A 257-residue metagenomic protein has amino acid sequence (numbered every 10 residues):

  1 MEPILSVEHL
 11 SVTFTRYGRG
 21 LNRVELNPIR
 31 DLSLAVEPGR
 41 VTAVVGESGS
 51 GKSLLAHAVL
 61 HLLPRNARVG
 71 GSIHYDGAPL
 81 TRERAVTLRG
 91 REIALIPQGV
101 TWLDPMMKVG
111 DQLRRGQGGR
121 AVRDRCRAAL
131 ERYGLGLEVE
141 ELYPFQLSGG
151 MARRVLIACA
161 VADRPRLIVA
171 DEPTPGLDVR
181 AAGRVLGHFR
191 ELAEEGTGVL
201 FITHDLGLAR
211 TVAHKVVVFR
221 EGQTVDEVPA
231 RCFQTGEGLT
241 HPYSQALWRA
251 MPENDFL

Functional and structural regions predicted by a protein language model:
L21-R23, P79-A94, D111, F233-L239: ABC ATPase NBD coupling module
R68-P79, P229: Conserved ABC transporter NBD signature motif
L95, T235-L257: C-terminal boundary and immediately downstream tail of ABC-type ATPase nucleotide-binding domains
G99, P105-G118: Q-loop/switch helix immediately C-terminal to the Walker
Y143-L147, M151: Conserved ABC ATPase signature
V155, A160-V161: ABC ATPase C-loop
A162-R166: A short, proline-enriched helix->beta-strand linker immediately N-terminal to the Walker B motif in ABC-type P-loop
A209-T211: A short, surface-exposed alpha-helical micro-motif characterized by mixed small hydrophobic and charged/polar residues
